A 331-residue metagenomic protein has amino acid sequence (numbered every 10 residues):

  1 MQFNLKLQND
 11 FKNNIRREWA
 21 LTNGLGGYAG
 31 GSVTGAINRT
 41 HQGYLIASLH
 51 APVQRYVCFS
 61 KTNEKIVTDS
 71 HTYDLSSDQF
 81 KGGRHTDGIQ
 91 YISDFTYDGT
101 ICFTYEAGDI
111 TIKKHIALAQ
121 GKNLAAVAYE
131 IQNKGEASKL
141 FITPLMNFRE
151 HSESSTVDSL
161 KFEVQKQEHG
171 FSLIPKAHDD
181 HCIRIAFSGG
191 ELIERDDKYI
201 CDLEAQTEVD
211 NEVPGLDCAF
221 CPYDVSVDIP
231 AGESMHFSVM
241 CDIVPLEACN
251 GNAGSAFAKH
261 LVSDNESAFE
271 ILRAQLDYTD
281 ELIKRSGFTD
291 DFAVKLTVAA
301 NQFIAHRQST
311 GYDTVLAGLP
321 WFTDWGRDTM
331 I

Functional and structural regions predicted by a protein language model:
M1-R285, P320: Terminal accessory carbohydrate-recognition/targeting modules of carbohydrate-active enzymes
L124-A125, W325-I331: Well-ordered alpha-helical segments within folded domains of soluble proteins
F220, D291, K295, R327-D328: Generic recognition of stable, solvent-exposed alpha-helical segments in well-folded globular domains
Q275-F322: Conserved oxyanion/phosphate-binding beta-strand-loop segments in alpha/beta enzyme cores
